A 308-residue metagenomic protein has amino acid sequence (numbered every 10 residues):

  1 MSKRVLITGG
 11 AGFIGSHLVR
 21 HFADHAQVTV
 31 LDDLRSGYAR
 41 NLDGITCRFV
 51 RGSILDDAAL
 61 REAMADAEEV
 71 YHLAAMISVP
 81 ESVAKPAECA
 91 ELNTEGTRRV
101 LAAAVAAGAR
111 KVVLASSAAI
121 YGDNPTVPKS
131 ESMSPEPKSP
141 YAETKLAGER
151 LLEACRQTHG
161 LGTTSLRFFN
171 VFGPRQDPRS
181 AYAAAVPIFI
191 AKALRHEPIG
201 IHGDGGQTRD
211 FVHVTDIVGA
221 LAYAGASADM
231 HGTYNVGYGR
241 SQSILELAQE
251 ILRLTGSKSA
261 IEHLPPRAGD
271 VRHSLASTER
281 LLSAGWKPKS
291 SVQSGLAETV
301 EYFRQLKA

Functional and structural regions predicted by a protein language model:
M1-F169, T215, E298: N-terminal Rossmann-like NAD(P)+-binding domain of SDR-like oxidoreductases, especially those catalyzing
G37-A39, G122-D123, R175, I244 (+1 more regions): A short beta-to-alpha transition loop/helix N-cap that caps and shapes the active-site region
I77, M133, F169-F172, G203-G206 (+1 more regions): Short, histidine-centered active-site or binding-site loop motifs used for metal coordination, general acid-base
R99, Q176-D177, Q207-R209: Heptad-repeat alpha-helical coiled-coil signaling segments
V127-P135, F172, A184, T278-L282: Short glycine/proline- and charge-enriched loop/turn segments that cap or connect secondary-structure elements
A147, L151, C155, A185 (+3 more regions): Hydrophobic alpha-helix immediately C-terminal to the catalytic Tyr-X-X-X-Lys motif of short-chain
P178, Y182-A185: Conserved catalytic loops of nucleotide-sugar-dependent glycosyltransferases that act on lipid-linked
L194-A308: C-terminal substrate-binding subdomain of Rossmann-fold SDR/epimerase-dehydratase oxidoreductases
